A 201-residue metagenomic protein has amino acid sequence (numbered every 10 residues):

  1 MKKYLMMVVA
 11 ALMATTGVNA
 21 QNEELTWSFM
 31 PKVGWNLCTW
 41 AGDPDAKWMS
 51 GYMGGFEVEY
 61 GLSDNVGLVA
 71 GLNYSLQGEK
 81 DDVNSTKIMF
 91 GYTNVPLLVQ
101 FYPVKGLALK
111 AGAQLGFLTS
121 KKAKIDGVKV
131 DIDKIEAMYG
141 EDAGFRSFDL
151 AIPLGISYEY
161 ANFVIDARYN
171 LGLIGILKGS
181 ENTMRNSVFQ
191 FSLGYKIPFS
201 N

Functional and structural regions predicted by a protein language model:
N22-E23, P44-S50, N84-G91, A143-F148 (+1 more regions): Replace "Gram-negative outer membrane beta-barrel proteins" with "bacterial and organellar outer membrane beta-barrel
N22-E24, S63, Y102-V104, Y160-F163 (+1 more regions): Outer-membrane beta-barrel channels and translocator barrels
W27-V33, L68-A70, L109-A113, L154 (+2 more regions): Transmembrane beta-strands of outer-membrane beta-barrel proteins
F29, Y52-F56, T93-L97, L150-L154 (+1 more regions): Hydrophobic, lipid-facing positions within transmembrane beta-strands of outer-membrane proteins
W35-T39, Y74-G78, L115-T119, Y160-N162 (+2 more regions): Transmembrane beta-strands of outer-membrane beta-barrel pores
A41-K47, K80-T86, K121-V130, L177-N182: Outer-membrane beta-barrel translocator domains and adjoining extracellular loop/strand segments of Gram-negative
E57-E59, L98-F101, G155-E159, D166 (+1 more regions): Transmembrane beta-barrel domains of outer membrane proteins
Y158-V164, L171, R185-N201: Outer-membrane beta-barrel "beta-signal"
